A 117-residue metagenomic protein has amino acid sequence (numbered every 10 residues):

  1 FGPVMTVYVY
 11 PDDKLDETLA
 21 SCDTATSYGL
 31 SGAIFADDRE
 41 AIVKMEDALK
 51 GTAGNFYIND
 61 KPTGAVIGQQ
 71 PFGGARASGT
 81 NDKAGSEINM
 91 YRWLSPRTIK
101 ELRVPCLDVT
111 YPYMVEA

Functional and structural regions predicted by a protein language model:
F1-A117: Conserved C-terminal structural/oligomerization subdomain of aldehyde/semialdehyde dehydrogenase
